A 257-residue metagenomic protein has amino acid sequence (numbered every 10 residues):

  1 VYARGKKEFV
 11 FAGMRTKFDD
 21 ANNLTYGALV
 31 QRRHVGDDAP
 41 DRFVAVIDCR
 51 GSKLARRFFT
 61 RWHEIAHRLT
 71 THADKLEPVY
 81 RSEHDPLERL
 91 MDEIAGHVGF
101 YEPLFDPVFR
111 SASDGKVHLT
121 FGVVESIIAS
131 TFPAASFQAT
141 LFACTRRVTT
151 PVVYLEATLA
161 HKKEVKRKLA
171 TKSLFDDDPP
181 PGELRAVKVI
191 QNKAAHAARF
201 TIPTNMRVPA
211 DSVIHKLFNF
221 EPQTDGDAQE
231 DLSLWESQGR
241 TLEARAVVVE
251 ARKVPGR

Functional and structural regions predicted by a protein language model:
V1-R257: Active-site hotspot residues in diverse enzymes, especially metal/ion-binding acidic/histidine motifs
